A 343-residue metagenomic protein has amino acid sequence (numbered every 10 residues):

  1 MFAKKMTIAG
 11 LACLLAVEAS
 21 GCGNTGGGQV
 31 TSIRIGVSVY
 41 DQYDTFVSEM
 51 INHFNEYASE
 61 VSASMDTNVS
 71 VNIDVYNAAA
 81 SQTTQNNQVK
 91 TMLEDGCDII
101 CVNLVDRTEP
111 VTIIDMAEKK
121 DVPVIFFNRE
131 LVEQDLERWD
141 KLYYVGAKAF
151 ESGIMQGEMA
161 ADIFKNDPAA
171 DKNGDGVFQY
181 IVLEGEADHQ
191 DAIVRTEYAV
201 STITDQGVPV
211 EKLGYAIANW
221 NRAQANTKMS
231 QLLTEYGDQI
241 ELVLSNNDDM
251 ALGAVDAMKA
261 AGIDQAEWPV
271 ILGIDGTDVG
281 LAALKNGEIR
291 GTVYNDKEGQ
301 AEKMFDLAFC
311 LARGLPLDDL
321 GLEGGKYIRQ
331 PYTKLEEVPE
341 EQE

Functional and structural regions predicted by a protein language model:
M1-R34, M65-D66, L93, D115-K120 (+1 more regions): Short, low-complexity disordered leader/linker segments with a strong preference for bacterial N-terminal type II
Q29, Q85, Y143-G176, A225-N226 (+2 more regions): Hydrophobic alpha-helical segments within soluble ligand-binding/sensing domains
T31, G176-A187, D191, T202 (+1 more regions): Hinge/cleft segment of the Venus flytrap/periplasmic-binding protein
R34-V61, D74-N87, C97, N103-T108 (+3 more regions): Extracytoplasmic "Venus flytrap"
F46-M65, S152-Q156, Q190-P209, Q224 (+2 more regions): Short, solvent-exposed amphipathic alpha-helices that sit in or adjacent to ligand/effector-binding or catalytic
V61-A78, Q179-V182, T204-R222: Short beta-strand elements in bilobed, periplasmic/extracellular small-molecule ligand-binding domains
K90, I99-K119, V124, A199 (+1 more regions): Hydrophobic alpha-helical
I113-E151, A170-V177, T277-K285: Flexible loop/hinge segments that line or gate small-molecule binding clefts
